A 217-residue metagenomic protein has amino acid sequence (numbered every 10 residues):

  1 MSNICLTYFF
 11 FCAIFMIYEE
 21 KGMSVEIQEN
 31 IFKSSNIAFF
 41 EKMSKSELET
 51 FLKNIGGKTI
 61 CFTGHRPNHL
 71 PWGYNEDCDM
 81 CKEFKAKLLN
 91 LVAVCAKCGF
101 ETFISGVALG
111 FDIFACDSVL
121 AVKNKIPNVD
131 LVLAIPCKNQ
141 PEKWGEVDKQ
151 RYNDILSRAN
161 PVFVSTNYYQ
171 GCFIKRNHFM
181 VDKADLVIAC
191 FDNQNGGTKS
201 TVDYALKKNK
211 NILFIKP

Functional and structural regions predicted by a protein language model:
M1-N3, V122: Short intrinsically disordered, low-complexity coil segments enriched in acidic
Y18-E20, C137: Short beta-strand-loop-alpha-helix junction that forms the active-site gateway of nucleic-acid-processing nucleases
I27-P217: Acidic/glycine-enriched connector segments
